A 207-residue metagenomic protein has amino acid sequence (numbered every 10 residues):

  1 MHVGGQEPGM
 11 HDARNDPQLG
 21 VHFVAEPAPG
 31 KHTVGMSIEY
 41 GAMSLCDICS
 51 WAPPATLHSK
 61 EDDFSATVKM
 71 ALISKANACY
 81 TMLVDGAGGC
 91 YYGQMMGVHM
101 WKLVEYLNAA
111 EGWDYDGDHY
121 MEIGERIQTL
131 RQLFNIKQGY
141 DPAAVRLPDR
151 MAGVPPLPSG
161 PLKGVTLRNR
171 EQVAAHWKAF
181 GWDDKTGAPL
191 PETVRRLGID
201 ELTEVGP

Functional and structural regions predicted by a protein language model:
M1-P207: Extended C-terminal regions of large enzymes
